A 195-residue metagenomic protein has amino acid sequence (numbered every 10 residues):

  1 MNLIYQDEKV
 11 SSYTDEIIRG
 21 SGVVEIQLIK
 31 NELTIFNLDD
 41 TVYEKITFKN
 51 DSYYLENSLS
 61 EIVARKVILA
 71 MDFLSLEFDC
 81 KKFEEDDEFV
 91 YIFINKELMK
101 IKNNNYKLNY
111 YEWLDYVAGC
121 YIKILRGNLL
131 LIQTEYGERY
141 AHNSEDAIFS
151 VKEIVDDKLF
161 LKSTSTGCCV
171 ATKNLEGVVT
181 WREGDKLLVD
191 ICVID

Functional and structural regions predicted by a protein language model:
M1-E84, D115-D156, I194-D195: Beta-loop motif signature
F73-I101: Contiguous hydrophobic, core-forming segments of folded domains
V90-I94, L159-T164: SH3/SH3-like beta-barrel fold
E97-L108, G167-D190: A short macromolecule-binding patch
N103-C120: Non-catalytic propeptide/linker segments at domain boundaries
D156-F160, T172: Disordered, low-complexity tails and leader-like regions
